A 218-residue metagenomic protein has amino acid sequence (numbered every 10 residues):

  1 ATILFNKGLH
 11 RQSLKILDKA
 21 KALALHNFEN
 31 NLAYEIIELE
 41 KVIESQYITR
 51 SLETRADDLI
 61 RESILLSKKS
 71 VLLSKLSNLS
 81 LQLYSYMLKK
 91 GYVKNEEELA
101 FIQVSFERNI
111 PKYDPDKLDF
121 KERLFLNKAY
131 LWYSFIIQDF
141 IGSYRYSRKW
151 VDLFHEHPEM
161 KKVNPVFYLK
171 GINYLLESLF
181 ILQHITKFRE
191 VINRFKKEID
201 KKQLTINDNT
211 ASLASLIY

Functional and structural regions predicted by a protein language model:
A1-V104, P115-K117: Flexible inter-repeat linkers and adjacent short helices within tandem amphipathic alpha-helical repeat scaffolds
T2-N6, E38-Y47, N78-N95, L124-D139 (+2 more regions): Tandem amphipathic alpha-helical repeat scaffolds
L14, K21, E40, Y47 (+4 more regions): Heptad-repeat amphipathic alpha-helical coiled-coil interaction surface used for oligomerization/assembly
D18-F28, I60-K68, Q103-P115, S147-M160 (+1 more regions): Amphipathic alpha-helical segments of tetratricopeptide repeats
F28-E35, S70-N78, D114-F125, P158-I172 (+1 more regions): Alpha-solenoid helical repeat architecture
N95-F167, I172: Long, acidic/polar, low-complexity amphipathic helices and coiled-coil-like
Q183-H184, Q203: Helix-turn/linker elements and helix-coil junctions of extended alpha-helical scaffolds
